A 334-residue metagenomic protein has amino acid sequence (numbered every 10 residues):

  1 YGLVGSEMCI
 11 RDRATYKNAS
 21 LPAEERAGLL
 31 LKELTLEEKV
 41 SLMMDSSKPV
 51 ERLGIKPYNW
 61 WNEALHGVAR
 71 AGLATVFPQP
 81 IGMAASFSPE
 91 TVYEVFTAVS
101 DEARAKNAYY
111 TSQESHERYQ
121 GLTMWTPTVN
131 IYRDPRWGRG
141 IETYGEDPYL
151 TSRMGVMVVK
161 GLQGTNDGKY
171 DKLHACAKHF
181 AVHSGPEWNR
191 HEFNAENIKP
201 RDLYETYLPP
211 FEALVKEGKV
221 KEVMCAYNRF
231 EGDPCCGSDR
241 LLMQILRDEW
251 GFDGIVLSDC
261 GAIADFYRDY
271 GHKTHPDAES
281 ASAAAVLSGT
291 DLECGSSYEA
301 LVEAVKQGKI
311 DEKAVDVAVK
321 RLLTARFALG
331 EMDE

Functional and structural regions predicted by a protein language model:
Y1-L3: A short, hydrophobic C-terminal helix/tail in secreted or cell-surface proteins
S6-E7, R11-E334: Glycoside hydrolase catalytic-domain context in secreted enzymes
